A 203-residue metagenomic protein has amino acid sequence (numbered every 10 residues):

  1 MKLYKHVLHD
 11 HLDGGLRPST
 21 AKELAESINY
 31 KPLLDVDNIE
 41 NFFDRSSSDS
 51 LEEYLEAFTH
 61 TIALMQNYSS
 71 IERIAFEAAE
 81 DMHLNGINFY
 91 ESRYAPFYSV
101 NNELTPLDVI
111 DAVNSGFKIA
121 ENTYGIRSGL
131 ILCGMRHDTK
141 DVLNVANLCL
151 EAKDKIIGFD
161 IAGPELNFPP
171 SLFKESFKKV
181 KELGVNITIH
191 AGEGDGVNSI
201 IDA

Functional and structural regions predicted by a protein language model:
M1-V185, G194-I200: Metal-cofactor-binding active-site regions of metalloenzymes
H190-G192: Generic beta-strand/beta-sheet core signal
A203: Short loop/helix-cap segments at secondary-structure boundaries that form the rim of catalytic
